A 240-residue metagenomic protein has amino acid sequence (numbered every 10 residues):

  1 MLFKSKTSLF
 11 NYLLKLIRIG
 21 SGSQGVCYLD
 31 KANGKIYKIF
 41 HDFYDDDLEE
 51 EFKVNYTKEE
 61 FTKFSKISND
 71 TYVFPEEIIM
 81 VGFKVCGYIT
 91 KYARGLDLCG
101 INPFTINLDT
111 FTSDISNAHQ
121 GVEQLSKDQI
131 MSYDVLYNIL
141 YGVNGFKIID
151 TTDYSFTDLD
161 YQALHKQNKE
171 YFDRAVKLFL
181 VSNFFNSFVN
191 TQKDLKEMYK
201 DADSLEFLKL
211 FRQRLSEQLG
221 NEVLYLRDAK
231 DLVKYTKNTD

Functional and structural regions predicted by a protein language model:
M1-K15: A short, low-complexity linker immediately N-terminal to eukaryotic Hanks-type protein kinase catalytic domains
Y12-I78, N102: ATP-binding glycine-rich loop module of kinase domains
L29-D30, Y92, L140-G142: Conserved hydrophobic "DFG−1" position in protein kinase catalytic cores
K35, T71, Y88, K147-D150 (+1 more regions): Protein kinase-like catalytic core scaffold
L48-F61, D114-S116, H165-R174: Well-ordered, non-membrane alpha-helical segments in soluble/globular domains
S68-D114: Conserved structural core of kinase catalytic domains
G100-L140, F146: Conserved kinase catalytic-core helix
Y141-D240: C-lobe/activation-segment region of protein kinase-like
